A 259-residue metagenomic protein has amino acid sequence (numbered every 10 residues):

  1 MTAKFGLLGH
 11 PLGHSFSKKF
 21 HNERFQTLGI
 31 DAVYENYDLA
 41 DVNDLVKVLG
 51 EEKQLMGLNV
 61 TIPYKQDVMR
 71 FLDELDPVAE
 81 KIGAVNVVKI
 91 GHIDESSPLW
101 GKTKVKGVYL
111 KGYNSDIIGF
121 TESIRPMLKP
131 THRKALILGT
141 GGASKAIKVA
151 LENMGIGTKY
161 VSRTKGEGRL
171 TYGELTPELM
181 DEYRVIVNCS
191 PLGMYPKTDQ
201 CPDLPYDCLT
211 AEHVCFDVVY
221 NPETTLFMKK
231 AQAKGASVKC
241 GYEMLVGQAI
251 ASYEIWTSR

Functional and structural regions predicted by a protein language model:
T2-M127: Phosphate/diphosphate ligand-binding glycine-rich loop within oxidoreductases
G9, N114-I117, I124, L128 (+1 more regions): Glycine-rich adenosine-cofactor-binding loop
P11, G141, T164, N221: Residues in the short beta-alpha loop(s) of Rossmann-like NAD(P)-binding domains
V60-D67, A143, P191-M194, N221: Short glycine-rich anion-binding loops that position phosphate/pyrophosphate groups of nucleotides and phosphorylated
E122-S123, S237-R259: Active-site capping/gating segments
N153-L170: NAD(P)-binding Rossmann-fold cofactor-contacting core
G168-K239: Rossmann-like adenosine-cofactor binding region
